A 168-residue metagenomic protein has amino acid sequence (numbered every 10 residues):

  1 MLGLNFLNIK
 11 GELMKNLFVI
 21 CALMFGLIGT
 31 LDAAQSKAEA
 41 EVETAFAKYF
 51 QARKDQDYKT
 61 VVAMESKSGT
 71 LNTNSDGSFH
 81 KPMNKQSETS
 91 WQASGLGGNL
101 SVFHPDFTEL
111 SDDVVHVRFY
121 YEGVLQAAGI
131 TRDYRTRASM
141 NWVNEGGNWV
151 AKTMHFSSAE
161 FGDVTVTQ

Functional and structural regions predicted by a protein language model:
M1-L13: Short, Lys/Arg-enriched N-terminal segments with co-localized hydrophobic residues within the first ~10-30 amino acids
I20-I28: Bacterial N-terminal signal peptides
G29-M64, T165-T167: Short, low-complexity N-terminal intrinsically disordered segments enriched in polar/charged residues
A40, T44, D57-S111, R132: A solvent-exposed, acidic/Ser-Thr-rich amphipathic alpha-helical stretch
S87-E88, V102-T108, Y121-G123, R137-V143: Hydrophobic/aromatic beta-strand elements that line small-molecule binding cavities or substrate pockets in beta-rich
F107-V115, I130, W142-N148: A short, structured loop/turn motif at beta-sheet edges
D113-G123: A short hydrophobic beta-strand element
R135-T165: Short beta-strand edge/turn micro-motifs at domain boundaries
